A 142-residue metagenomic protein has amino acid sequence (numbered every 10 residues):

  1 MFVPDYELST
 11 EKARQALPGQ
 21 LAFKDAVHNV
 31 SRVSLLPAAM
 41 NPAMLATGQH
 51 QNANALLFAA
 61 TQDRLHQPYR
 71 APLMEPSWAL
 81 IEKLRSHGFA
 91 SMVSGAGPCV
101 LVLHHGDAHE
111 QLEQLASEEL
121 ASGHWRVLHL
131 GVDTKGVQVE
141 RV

Functional and structural regions predicted by a protein language model:
M1-Y6, G131: Short, structured patches in soluble enzyme cores that scaffold and shape functional sites
Y6-P42, L57: Anionic-ligand binding region
M40-V142: Glycine-rich, charge-dense phosphate/pyrophosphate-binding loop(s) and the adjacent flexible "lid"/catalytic subdomain
